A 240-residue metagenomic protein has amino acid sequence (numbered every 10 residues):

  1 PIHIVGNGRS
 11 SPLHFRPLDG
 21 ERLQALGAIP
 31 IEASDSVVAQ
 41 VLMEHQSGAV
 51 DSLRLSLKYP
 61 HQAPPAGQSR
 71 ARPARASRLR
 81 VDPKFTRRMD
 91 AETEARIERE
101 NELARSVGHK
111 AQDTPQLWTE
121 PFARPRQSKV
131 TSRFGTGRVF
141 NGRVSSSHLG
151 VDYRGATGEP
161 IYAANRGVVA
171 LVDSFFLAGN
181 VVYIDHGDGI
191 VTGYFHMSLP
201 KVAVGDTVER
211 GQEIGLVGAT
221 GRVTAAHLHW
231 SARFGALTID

Functional and structural regions predicted by a protein language model:
P1-P73: Cationic-aromatic interfacial patches
R54-A178: Surface-exposed, glycine-biased beta-strand/turn segments
A123-D240: Catalytic cores of peptidoglycan-degrading enzymes
